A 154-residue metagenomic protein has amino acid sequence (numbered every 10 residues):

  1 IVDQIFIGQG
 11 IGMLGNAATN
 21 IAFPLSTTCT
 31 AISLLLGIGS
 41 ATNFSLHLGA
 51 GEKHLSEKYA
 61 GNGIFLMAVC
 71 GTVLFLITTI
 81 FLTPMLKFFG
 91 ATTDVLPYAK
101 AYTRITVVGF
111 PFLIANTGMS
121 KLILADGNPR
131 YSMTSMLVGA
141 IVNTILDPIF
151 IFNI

Functional and structural regions predicted by a protein language model:
I1-F6, I145: Short helix-kink/termination motifs in transmembrane helices of multi-pass secondary transporters
I7-T27, T93-A101: Interfacial/gating helices of multi-pass transporter permease domains
N16-L76, L113-S132: Small-residue-rich hydrophobic transmembrane alpha-helices
T28-I32, T106-V108, L137: Hydrophobic alpha-helical transmembrane segments of multi-pass membrane proteins
F44-P111, V142-I145, N153: Short alpha-helical transmembrane segments in multi-pass integral membrane proteins
T83, V108-N116, S120-L124, P129-I154: Helix-loop-helix hairpin linking two adjacent transmembrane segments in secondary transporters
